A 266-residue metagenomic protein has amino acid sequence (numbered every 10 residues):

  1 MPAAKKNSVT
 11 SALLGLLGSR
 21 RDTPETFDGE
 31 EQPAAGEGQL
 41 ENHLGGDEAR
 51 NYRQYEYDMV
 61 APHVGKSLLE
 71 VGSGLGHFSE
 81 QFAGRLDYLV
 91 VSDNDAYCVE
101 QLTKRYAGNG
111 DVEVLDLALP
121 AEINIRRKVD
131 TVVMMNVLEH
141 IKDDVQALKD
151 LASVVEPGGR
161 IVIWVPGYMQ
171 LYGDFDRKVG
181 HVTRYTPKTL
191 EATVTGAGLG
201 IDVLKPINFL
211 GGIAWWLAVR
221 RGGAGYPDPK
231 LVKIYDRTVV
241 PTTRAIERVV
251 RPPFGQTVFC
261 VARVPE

Functional and structural regions predicted by a protein language model:
P2-M135, V145-L148, P229, P241 (+2 more regions): Conserved N-terminal segment of class I S-adenosyl-L-methionine
N136-H140: A short His-aromatic
V145-R160: A short glycine-rich, Lys/Arg-flanked "PGG" loop and its adjoining helix->strand segment in the class I
I161-T183, K188-T195: Short, glycine-/aromatic-enriched active-site segment of Class I SAM-dependent methyltransferases
L199-L210: Conserved S-adenosyl-L-methionine
G211-V240: C-terminal helical/coil "lid" or tail adjacent to the Rossmann-like core of SAM-dependent
W216-G223, P253-E266: Core SAM-dependent methyltransferase catalytic element
